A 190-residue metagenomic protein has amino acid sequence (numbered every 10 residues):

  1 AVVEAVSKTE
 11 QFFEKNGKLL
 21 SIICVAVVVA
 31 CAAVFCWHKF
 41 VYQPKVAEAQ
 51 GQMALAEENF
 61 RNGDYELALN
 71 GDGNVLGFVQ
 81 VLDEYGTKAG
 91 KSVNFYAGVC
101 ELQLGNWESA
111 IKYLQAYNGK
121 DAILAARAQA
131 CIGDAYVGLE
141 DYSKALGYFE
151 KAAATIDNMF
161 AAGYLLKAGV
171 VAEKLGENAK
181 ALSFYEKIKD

Functional and structural regions predicted by a protein language model:
A1-A26: N-terminal positive-inside, membrane-proximal cytosolic segments immediately preceding the first
